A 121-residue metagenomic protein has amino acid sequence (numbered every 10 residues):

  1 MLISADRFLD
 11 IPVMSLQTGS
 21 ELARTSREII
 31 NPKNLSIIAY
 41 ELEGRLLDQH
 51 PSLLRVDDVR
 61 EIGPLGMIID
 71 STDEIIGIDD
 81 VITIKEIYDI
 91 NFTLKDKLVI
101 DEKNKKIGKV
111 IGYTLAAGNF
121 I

Functional and structural regions predicted by a protein language model:
M1-I121: Peripheral interaction segments used for macromolecular assembly
